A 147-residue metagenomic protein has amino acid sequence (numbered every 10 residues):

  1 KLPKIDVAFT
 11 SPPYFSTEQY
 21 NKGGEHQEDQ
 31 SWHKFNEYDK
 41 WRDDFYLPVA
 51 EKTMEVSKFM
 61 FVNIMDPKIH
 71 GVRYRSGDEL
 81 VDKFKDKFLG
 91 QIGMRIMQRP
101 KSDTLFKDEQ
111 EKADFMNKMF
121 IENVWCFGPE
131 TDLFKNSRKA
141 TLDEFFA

Functional and structural regions predicted by a protein language model:
K1-A147: Class I S-adenosyl-L-methionine-dependent methyltransferase catalytic core
